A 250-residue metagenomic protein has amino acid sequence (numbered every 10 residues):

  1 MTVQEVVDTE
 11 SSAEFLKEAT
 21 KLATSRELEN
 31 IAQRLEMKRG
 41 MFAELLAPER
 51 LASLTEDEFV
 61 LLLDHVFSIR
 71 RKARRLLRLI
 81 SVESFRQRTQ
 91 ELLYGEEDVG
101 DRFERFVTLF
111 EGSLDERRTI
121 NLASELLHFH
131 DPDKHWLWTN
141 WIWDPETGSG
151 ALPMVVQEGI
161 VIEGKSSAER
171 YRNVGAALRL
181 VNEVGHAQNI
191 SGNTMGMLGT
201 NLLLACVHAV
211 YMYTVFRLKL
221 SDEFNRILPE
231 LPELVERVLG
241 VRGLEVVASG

Functional and structural regions predicted by a protein language model:
M1-D115, D133-N140, T147-G250: An N-terminal alpha-helical hairpin/helix-loop-helix interaction module that forms a charged, gly/pro-flexible surface
A123-L126: Cytochrome P450 catalytic-core helices
